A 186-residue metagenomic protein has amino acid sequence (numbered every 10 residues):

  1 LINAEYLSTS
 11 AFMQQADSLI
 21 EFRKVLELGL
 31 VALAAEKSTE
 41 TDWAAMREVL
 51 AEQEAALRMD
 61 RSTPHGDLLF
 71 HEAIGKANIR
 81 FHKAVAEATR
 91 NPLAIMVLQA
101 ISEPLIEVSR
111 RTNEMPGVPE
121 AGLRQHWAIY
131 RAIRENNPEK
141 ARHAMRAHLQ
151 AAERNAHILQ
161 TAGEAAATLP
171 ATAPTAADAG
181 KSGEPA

Functional and structural regions predicted by a protein language model:
L1-A32, E36, T161-A186: Short linear motifs at protein or domain termini
Q14, S38-T41, G117: Short coil/turn linker and secondary-structure boundary residues
L19-R111, G122-A132, K140-N155: Conserved amphipathic alpha-helical segments that form helical-bundle/coiled-coil interaction surfaces
V118, L123-W127, R142-A186: C-terminal-biased regions
